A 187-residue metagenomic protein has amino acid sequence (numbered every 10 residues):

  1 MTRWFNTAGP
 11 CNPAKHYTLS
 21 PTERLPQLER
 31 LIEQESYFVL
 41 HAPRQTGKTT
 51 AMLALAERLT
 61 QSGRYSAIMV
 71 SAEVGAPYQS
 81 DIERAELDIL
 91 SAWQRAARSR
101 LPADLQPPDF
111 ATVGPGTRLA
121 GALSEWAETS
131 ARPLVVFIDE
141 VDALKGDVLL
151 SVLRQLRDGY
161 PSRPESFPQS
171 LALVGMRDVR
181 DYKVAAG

Functional and structural regions predicted by a protein language model:
M1-T46, T50-L59, G121-W126: Walker A/P-loop-proximal flanking segment of P-loop NTPase domains
S36, S66, L134-V135: The start of beta-strands in P-loop NTPase/AAA+ ATPase cores
T50-L55, R84-A92, S151-Q155, G159: Alpha-helical scaffold elements adjacent to nucleotide-binding pockets in ATP/GTP-utilizing enzyme cores
R58, A96, S162: Active-site catalytic microenvironments for nucleophilic, acid-base chemistry
Q61-P77: Conserved catalytic segments around the Walker B and adjacent sensor/switch elements of P-loop NTPase domains
A76-S80, V179-V184: Switch/connector loops and helix/strand junctions flanking conserved nucleotide-binding motifs in nucleotide-processing
Q79-A103: Conserved NTP-binding/hydrolysis module of P-loop NTPases
G114-D178, A185-A186: Conserved Walker B catalytic segment
